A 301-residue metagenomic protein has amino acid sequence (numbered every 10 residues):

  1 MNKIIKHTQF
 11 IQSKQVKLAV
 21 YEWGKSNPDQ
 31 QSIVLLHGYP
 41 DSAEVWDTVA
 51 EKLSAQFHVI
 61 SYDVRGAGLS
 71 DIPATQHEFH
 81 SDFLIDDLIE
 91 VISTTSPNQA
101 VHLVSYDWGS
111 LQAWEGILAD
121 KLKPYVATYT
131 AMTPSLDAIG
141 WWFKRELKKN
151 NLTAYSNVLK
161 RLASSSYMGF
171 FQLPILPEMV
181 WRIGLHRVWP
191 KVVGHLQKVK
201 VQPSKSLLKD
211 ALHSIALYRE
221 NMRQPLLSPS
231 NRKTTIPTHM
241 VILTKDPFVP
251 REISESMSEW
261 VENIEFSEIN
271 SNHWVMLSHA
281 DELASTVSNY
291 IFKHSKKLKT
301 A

Functional and structural regions predicted by a protein language model:
M1-K17: N-terminal cap/lid segment of alpha/beta-hydrolase-fold proteins
N2-I4, A67-V104, L111-I264, E268: Flexible "cap/lid" subdomain of the alpha/beta-hydrolase fold that forms the substrate-access gate
Y21-L69: Conserved HGGG/HGGXW glycine-rich cap/lid loop of the alpha/beta-hydrolase fold
S26-P28, T94-Q99, H294: Glycine-rich phosphate-binding loop signature in dinucleotide/nucleotide-binding domains
V34-G38, Y106, I242-L243: The conserved beta1-alpha1 loop
V49, G116, I253, T286-Y290: Hydrophobic residues on the short alpha-helix immediately C-terminal to a glycine-rich phosphate/catalytic loop
V91, T286-K297: C-terminal alpha-helix
S271-A284: Catalytic histidine-centered segment of alpha/beta-hydrolase-like enzymes
